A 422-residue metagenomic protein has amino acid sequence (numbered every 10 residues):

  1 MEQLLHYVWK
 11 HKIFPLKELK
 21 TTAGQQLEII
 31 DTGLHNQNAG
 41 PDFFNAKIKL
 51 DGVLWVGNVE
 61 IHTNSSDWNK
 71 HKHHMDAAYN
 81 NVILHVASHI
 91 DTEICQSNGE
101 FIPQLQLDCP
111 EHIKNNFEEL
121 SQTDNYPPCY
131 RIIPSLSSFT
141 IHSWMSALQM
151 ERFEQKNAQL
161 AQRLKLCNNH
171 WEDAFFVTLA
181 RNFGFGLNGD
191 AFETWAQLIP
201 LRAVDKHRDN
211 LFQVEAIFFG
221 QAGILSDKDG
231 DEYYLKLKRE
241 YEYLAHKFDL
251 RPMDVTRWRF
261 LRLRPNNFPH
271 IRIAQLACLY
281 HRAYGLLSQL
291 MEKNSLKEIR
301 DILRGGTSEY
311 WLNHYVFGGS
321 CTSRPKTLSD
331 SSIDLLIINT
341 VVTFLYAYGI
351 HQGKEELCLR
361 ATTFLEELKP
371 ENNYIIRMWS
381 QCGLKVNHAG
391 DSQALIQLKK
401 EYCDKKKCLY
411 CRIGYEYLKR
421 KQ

Functional and structural regions predicted by a protein language model:
M1-H6: N-terminal "leader" segments that precede or initiate the main folded domain
Y7-S66, Y79: N-terminal ordered "arm"
T32-Q37, N45-L50, W68-M75, I90-Q96 (+2 more regions): Catalytic micro-motifs at enzyme active sites that drive phosphoryl/nucleotidyl and oxygen chemistry
H62-S66, H89, P110, E416: An acidic- and aromatic-residue-enriched active-site/binding cleft used to recognize and process polar
N64-V86: Mg2+/Mn2+-dependent nuclease catalytic core
N80-V82, V86-S143: Compact, glycine/acidic-enriched structural inserts
L148-A394, K407: Hydrophobic, aromatic-lined core segments that form the binding pocket/scaffold for planar heteroaromatic ligands
Q393-Q422: Cysteine-cluster motifs in flexible loop/terminal segments that predominantly coordinate metals
